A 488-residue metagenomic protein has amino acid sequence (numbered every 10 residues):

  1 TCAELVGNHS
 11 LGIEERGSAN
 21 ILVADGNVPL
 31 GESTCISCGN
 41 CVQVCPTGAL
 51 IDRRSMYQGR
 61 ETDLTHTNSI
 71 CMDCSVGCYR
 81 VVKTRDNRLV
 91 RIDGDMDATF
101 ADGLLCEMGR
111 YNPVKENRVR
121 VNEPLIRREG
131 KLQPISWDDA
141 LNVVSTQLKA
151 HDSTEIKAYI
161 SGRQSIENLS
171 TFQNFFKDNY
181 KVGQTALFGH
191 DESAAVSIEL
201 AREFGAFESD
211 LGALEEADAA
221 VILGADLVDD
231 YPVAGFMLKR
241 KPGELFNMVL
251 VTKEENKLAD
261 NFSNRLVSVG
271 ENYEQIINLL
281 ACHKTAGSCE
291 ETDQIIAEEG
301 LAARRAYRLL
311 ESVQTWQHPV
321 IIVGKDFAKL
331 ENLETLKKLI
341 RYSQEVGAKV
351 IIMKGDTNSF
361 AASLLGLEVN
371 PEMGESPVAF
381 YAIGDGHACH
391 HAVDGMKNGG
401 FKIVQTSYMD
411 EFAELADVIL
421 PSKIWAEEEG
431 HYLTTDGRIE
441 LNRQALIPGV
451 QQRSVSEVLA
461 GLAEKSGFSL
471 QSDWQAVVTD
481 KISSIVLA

Functional and structural regions predicted by a protein language model:
T1-Q294, E464, F468: N-terminal export/assembly segments and adjacent metallocofactor-ligating motifs of anaerobic energy-metabolism
G189-L487: Non-catalytic alpha/beta scaffold blocks inside enzyme catalytic domains
